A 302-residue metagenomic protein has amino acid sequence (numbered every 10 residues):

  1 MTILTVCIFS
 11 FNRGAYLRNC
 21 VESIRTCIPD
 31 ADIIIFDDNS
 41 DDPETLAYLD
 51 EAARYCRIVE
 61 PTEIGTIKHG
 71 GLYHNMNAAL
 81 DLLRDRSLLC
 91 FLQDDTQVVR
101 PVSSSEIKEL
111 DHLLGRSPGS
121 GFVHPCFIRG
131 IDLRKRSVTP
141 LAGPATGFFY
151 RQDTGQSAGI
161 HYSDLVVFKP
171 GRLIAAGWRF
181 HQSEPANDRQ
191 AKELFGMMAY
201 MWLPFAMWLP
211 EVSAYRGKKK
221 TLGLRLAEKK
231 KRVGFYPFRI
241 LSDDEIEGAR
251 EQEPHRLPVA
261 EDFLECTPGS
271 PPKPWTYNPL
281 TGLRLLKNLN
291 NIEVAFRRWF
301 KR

Functional and structural regions predicted by a protein language model:
M1-E22: N-proximal low-complexity "stem/linker" segments adjacent to membrane-targeting elements
E22-D32: Short, acidic, metal-binding catalytic loop of nucleotide-sugar glycosyltransferases
D41-R86: Active-site-proximal specificity loops/subdomain of glycosyltransferases
R86-V99: Short beta-strand-to-loop acidic/aromatic patch adjacent to the donor-nucleotide binding site
P101-F122: Conserved donor-nucleotide/metal-binding helix-loop-beta segment in metal-dependent transferases, i.e., the alpha-helix
P118-S137: Short beta-strand-to-loop element that shapes/binds the nucleotide-sugar donor at the catalytic cleft/hinge
F148-F168: A recurrent flexible, glycine/aromatic-enriched loop bordering the glycosyltransferase active site that acts as
G171, A175-R302: C-terminal catalytic/acceptor-binding lobe
